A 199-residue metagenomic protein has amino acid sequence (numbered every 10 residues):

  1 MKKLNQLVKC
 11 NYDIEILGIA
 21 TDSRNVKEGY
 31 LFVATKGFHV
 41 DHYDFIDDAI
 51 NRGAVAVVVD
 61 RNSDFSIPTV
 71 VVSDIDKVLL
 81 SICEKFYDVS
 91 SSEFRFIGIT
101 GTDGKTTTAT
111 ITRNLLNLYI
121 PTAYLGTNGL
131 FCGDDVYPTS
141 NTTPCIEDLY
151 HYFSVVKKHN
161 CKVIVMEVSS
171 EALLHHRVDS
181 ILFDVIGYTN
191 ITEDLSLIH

Functional and structural regions predicted by a protein language model:
M1-S81, K85: N-terminal leader/targeting and accessory segments in enzymes
L79-I198: Phosphate-binding loop of NTP-binding sites
